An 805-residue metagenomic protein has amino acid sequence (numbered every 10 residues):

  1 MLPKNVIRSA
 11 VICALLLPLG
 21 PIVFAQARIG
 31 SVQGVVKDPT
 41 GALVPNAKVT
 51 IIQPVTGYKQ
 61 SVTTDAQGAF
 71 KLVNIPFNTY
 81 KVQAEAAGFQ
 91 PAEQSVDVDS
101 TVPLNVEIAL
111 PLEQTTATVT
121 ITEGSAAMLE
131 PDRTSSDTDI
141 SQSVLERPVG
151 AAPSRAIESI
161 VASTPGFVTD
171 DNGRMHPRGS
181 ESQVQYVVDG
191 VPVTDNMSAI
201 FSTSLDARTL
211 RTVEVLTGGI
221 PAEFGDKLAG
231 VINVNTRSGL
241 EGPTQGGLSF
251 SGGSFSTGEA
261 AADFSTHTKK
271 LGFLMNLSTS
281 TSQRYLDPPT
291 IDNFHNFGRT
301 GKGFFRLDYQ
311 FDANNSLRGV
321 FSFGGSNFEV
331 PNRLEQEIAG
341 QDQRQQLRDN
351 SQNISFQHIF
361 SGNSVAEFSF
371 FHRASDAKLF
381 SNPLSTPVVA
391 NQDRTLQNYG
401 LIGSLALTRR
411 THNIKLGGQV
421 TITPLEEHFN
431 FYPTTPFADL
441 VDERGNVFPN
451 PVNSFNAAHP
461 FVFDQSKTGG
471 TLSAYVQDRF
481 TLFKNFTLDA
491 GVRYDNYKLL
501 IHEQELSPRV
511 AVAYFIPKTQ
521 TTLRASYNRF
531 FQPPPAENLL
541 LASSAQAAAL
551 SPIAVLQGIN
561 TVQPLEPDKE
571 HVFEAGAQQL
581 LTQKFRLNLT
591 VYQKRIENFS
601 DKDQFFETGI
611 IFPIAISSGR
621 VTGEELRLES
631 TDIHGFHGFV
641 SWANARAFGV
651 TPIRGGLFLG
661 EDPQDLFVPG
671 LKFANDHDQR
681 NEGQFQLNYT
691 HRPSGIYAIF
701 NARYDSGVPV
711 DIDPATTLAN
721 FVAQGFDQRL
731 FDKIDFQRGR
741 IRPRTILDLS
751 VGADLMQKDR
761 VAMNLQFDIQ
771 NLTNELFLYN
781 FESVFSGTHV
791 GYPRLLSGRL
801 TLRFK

Functional and structural regions predicted by a protein language model:
L2-N5, I12, L16-T138, S163 (+2 more regions): Periplasm-facing N-terminal accessory domains of Gram-negative outer-membrane beta-barrel systems
T64-Q67, F371, Q419, Q465-K594: Structural signature of Gram-negative outer-membrane beta-barrels, strongest in the C-terminal barrel of TonB-dependent
F89-Q90, Q94-E107, A117-P221, D226 (+5 more regions): Periplasmic N-terminal accessory/gating domains of Gram-negative outer-membrane beta-barrel systems
G252-T281, I291-F328, R344-A366, R409-R410 (+1 more regions): Transmembrane beta-barrel wall of Gram-negative outer-membrane proteins
D308-G325, Q346-L500, N588: Face-selective signature of the C-terminal outer-membrane beta-barrel domain
E367-F371, A377-L379, F515, Q557 (+5 more regions): Membrane-embedded beta-barrel scaffold of Gram-negative outer-membrane proteins
T481-N485, V591-R595, I614-I712: Gram-negative outer-membrane beta-barrel transporters
P693-G695, R703-D727, I741-I746, A753-K805: C-terminal beta-signal and adjacent terminal beta-strands/loops of Gram-negative outer-membrane beta-barrel proteins
